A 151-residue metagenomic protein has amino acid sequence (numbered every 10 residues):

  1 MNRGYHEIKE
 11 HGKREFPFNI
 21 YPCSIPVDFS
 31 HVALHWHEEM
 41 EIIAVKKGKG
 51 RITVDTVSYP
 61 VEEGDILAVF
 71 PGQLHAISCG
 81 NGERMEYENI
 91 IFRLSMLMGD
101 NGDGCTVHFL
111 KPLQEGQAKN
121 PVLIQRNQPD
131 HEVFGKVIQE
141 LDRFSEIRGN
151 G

Functional and structural regions predicted by a protein language model:
M1-I66, Q73, V107, E115-P121: Generic protein-terminus/edge-of-domain signal
N2-N19, L74-D142: A hydrophobic/aromatic-rich effector-binding and dimerization subdomain of bacterial HTH-type transcriptional regulators
R148-G151: N-terminal core-binding DNA-recognition domain of tyrosine site-specific recombinases/integrases
